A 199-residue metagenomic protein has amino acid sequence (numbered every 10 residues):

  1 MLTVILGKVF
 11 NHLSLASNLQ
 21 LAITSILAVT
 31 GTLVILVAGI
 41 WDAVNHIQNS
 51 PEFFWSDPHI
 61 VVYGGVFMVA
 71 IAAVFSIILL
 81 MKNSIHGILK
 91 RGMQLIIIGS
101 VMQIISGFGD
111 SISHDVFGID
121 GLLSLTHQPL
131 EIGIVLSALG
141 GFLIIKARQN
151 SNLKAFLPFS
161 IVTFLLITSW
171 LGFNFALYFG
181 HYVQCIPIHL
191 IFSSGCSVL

Functional and structural regions predicted by a protein language model:
M1-V4, I60-I77, Q128-I145, I191-L199: Hydrophobic cores of alpha-helical transmembrane segments in multi-pass inner/ER membrane proteins, independent
L2-I23, K82-R91, R148-L157: Membrane-interfacial, low-structure loops and terminal tails that flank and connect transmembrane helices in multi-pass
L2-I71: N-terminal signal-anchor module of multipass membrane proteins
L27, G31-V34, V62-G65, G92-Q103 (+2 more regions): Hydrophobic alpha-helical transmembrane segments of polytopic
L33-Q48, V101-G118, F164-Q184: C-terminal ends of transmembrane alpha-helices and the immediately adjacent extracellular/lumenal or cytosolic loop
E52, S56, H181-V198: Intrinsically disordered, flexible peripheral segments
F53, I85-L95, G109-V162, F173-I186: Membrane-interface helix-loop-helix junctions at boundaries between adjacent transmembrane segments
P58-G99: Membrane helical hairpin/interfacial module
